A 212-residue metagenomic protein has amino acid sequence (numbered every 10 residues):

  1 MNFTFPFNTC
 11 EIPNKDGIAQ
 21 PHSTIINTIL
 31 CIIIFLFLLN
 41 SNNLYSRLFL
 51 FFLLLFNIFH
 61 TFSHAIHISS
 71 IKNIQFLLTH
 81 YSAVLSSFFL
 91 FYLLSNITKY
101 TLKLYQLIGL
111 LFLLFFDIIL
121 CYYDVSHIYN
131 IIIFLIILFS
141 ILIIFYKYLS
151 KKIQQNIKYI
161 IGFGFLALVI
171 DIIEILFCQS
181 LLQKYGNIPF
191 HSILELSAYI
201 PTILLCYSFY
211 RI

Functional and structural regions predicted by a protein language model:
M1-G17, P21-K184, F190-I212: Multi-pass alpha-helical transmembrane bundles in non-GPCR membrane proteins that perform intramembrane catalysis
